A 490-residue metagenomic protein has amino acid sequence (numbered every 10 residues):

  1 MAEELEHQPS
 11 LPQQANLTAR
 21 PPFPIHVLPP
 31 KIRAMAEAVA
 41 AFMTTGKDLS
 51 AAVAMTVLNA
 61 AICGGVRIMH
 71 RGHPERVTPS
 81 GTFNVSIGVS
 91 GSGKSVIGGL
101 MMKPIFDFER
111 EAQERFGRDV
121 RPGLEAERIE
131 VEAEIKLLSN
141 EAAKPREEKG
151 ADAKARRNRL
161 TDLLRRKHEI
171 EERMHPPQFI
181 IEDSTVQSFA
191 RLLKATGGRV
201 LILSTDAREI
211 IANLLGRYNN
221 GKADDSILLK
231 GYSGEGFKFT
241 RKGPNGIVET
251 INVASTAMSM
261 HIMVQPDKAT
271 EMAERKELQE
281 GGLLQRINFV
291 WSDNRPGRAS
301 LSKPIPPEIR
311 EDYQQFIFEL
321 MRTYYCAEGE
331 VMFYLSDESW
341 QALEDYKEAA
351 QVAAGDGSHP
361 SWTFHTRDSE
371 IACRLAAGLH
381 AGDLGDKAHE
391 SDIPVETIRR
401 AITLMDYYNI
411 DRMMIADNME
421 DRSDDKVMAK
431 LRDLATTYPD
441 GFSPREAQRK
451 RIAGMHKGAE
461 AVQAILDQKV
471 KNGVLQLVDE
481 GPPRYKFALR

Functional and structural regions predicted by a protein language model:
M1-R490: Phosphate-handling catalytic cores of nucleic-acid transaction enzymes
